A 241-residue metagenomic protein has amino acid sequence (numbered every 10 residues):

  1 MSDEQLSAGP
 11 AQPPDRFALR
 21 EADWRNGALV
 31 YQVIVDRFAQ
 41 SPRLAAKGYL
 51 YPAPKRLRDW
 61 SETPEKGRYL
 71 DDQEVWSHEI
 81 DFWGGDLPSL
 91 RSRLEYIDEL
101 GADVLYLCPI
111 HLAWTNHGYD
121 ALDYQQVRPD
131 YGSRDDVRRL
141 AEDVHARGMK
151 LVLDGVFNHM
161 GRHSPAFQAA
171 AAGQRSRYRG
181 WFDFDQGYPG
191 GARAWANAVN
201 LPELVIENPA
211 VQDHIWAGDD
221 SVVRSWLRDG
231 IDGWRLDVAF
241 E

Functional and structural regions predicted by a protein language model:
M1-P14: Extended acidic/polar, glycine-enriched regions that form or flank non-catalytic beta-rich accessory modules
S2-D3, A102, E142, L236: Intrinsic disorder/low-complexity signal
R16, A22-A28, I34-D103, I110-D229: Substrate-binding/active-site clefts of carbohydrate-active enzymes
Y106, V152, R235-D237: Conserved beta-strand positions in the central sheet of alpha/beta enzyme cores
D232: Receiver (REC) domain switch/active-site residues of two-component response regulators
A239-E241: Aromatic- and carboxylate-enriched substrate-binding clefts and catalytic-loop regions of carbohydrate-active enzymes
